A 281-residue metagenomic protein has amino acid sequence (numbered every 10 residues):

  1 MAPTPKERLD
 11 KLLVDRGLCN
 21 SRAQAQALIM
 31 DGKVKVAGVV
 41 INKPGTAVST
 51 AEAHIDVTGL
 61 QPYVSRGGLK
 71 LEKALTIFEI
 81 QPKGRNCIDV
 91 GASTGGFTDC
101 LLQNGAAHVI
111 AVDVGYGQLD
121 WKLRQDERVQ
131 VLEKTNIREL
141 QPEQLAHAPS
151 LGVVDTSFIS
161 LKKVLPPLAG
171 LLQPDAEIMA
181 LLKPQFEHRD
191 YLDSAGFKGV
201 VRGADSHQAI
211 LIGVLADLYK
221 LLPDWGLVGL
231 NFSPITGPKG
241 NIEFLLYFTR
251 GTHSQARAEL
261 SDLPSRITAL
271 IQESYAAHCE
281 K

Functional and structural regions predicted by a protein language model:
M1-E52, C87: A basic, amphipathic helix-loop patch mediating RNA/tRNA/ribosome contacts
K83-S93: Conserved class I S-adenosyl-L-methionine
G95-G96, G117: Glycine-rich SAM-binding Motif I of class I
C100-H108: Conserved S-adenosyl-L-methionine
I110-K163: S-adenosyl-L-methionine
K162-M179: A short glycine-rich, Lys/Arg-flanked "PGG" loop and its adjoining helix->strand segment in the class I
D175-Q185, R189: Conserved beta-strand signature within the Rossmann-like core of class I S-adenosyl-L-methionine
I242, T249-K281: Flexible, glycine-/basic-rich loop-and-beta segments that form/coincide with the SAM-dependent methyltransferase
